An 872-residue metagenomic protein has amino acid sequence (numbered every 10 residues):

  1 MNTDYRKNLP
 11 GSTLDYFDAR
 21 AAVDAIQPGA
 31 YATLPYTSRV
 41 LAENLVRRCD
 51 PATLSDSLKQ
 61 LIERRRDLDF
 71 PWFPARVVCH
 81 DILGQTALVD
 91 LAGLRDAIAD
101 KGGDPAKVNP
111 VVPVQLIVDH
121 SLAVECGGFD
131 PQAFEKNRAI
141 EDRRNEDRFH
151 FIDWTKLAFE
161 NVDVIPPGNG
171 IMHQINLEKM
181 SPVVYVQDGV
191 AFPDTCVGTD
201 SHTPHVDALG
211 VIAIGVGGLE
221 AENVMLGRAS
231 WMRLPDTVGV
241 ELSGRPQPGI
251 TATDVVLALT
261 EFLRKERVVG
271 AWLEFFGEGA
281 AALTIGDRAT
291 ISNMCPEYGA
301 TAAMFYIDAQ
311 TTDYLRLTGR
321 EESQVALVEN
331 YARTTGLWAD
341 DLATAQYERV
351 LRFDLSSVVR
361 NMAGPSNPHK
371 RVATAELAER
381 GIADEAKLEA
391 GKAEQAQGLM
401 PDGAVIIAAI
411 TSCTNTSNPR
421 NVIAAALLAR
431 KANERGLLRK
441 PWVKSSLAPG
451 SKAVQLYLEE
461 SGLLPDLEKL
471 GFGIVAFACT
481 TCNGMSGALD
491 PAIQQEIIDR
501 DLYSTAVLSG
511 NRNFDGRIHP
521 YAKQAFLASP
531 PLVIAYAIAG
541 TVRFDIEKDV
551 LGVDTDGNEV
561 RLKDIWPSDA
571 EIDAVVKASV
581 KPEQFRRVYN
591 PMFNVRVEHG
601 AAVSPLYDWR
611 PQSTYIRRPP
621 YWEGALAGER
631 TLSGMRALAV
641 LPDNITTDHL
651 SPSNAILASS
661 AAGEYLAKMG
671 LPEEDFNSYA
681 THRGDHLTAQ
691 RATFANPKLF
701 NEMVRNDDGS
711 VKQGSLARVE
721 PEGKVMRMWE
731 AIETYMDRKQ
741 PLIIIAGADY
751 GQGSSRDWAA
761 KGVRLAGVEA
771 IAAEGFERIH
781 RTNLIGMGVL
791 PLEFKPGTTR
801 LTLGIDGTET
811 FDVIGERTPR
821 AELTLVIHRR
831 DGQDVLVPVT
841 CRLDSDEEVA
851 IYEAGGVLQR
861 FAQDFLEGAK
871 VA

Functional and structural regions predicted by a protein language model:
M1-R76, A87, Q115: Acidic/polar, glycine-rich intrinsically disordered N-terminal extensions of enzymes
T37, Q187-A332, W338, A429-P441 (+4 more regions): Mobile "lid/hinge" segments at catalytic clefts and subdomain interfaces of large enzymes
D50-S243, D254-L257, R360-A363, L377-A478 (+9 more regions): Long, structured ligand/cofactor-binding scaffold of large enzymes
F73, L91-D147, G277-A386, I546-R610 (+4 more regions): Terminal amphipathic helices with adjacent charged low-complexity linkers/tails
F276-L283, N511, I732-E777: Extracellular/luminal Protease-associated
D554-D569, S579, H780-I851, L866: Acidic, glycine-rich flexible loop/linker segments
S604-D675: Segments forming glycine/polar-rich beta-alpha architectures that bind adenosine-containing cofactors
